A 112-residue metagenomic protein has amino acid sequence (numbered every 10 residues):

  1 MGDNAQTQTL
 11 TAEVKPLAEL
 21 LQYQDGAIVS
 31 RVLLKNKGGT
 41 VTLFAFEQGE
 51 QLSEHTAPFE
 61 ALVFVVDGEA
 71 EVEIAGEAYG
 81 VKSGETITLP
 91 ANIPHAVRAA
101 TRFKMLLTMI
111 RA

Functional and structural regions predicted by a protein language model:
M1-G38, E73: A short, N-terminal "cap"/entry segment at the start of jelly-roll beta-barrel domains of the cupin/DSBH fold
G26-A27, K37-A57: Conserved short histidine dyad/triad with adjacent acidic residue
F59-E71, A75: Glycine- and acidic-residue-biased ligand/ion/polar-headgroup-sensing regions
V66-D67, K82-S83, T101: A cytosolic small-molecule/anion-sensing beta-strand core signal
G76-A91: Short acidic-glycine-tyrosine-enriched beta hairpin
A91-A112: Ligand-binding loop in jelly-roll beta-barrel domains
